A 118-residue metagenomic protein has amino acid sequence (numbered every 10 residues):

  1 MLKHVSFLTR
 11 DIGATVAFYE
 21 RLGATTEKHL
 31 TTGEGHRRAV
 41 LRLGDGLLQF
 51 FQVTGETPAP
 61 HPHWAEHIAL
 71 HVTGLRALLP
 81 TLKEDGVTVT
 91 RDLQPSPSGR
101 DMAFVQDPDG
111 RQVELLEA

Functional and structural regions predicted by a protein language model:
M1-R10, A39-L41, P58-K83, D101-Q106: Vicinal oxygen chelate
F7-L48: Core segments of cupin and vicinal oxygen chelate
A17-R21, T81, D109: Structural preference for long, well-ordered alpha-helical segments within the folded cores of structured domains
K28, G55-P58: Short, P/G- and charge-enriched loop/turn segments at secondary-structure junctions
H29-L30, V40, K83-A118: Vicinal oxygen chelate
L47-F50, T57-P58: Hydrophobic, well-ordered secondary-structure segments that either form specific early membrane-associated helices used
L48, A65, V113: Short, structured motif recognition centered on aromatic/hydrophobic residues
V53-G55, E117-A118: Acetyl-CoA-dependent GNAT
